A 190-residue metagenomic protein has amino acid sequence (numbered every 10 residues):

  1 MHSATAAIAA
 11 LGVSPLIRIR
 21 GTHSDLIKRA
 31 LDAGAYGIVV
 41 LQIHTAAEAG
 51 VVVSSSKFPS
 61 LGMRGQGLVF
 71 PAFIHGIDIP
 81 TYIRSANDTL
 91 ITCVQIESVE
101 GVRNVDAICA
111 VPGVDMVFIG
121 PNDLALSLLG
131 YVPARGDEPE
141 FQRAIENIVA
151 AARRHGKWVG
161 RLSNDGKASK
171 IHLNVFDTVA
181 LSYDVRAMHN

Functional and structural regions predicted by a protein language model:
M1, E48-V51, S127-L129, M188-N190: Short, charged, surface-exposed secondary-structure boundary motifs
M1-S24, K28-D32, S54-G62, R84-N87 (+1 more regions): Alpha-helix-loop-beta-strand connector modules within alpha/beta enzyme cores
P15-I19, I38-V40, T92-E97, V117-I119 (+2 more regions): Hydrophobic faces of well-ordered beta-strands that scaffold small-molecule active sites in alpha/beta enzyme cores
R20-G21, I43-T45, P121-D123, N164-D165 (+1 more regions): Short, ordered loop/turn segments at secondary-structure junctions
H23, R64-D78, I96-V99, L129 (+2 more regions): C-terminal alpha-helical cap/extension of soluble enzyme domains
D25, G37-P112, P121-L126: Conserved anion-binding
R29, A107, K170-H172: Well-formed, non-transmembrane alpha-helical positions, independent of function
D32-G37, K57-F58, A110-M116, L173-V179: Glycine-enriched alpha-helix->loop->beta-strand junction motifs that scaffold or abut catalytic
